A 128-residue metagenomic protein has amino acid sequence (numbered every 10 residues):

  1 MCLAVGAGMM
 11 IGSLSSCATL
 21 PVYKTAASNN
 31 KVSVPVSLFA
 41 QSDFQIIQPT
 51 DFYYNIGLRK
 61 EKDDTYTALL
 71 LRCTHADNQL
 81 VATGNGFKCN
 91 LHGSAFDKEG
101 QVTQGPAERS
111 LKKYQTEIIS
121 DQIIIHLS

Functional and structural regions predicted by a protein language model:
M1-T19: N-terminal export signals
C17-T83, S110-S128: N-terminal pre-ligand scaffold of iron-sulfur
L38-Q41, A95-Q101: Short Pro/Gly-enriched beta-strand edge/turn motifs at strand-loop
P49-D51, L91, K98: Structural motif
L80-G84, D97-G100: Short Cys/His-rich "knuckle" micro-motifs
F87-G93, T103-K112: Short cysteine/histidine-rich metal-coordination sites, predominantly Zn2+-binding motifs
